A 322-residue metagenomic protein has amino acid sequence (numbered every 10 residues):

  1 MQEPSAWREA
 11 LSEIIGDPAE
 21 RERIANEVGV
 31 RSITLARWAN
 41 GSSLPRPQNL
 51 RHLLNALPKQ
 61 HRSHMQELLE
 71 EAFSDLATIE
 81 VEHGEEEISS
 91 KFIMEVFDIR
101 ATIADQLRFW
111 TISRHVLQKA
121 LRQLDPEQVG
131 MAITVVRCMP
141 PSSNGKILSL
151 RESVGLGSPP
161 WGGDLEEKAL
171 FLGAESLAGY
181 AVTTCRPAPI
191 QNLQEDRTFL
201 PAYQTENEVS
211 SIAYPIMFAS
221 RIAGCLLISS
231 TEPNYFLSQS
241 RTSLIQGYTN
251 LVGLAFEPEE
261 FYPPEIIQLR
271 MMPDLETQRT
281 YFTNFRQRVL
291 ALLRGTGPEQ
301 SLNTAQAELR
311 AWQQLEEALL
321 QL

Functional and structural regions predicted by a protein language model:
M1-E27: A short, Lys/Arg-rich alpha-helix, primarily the initiator
G29-P45: Recognition helix of helix-turn-helix/homeodomain-like DNA-binding domains that insert into the DNA major groove
P47-E67: DNA major-groove recognition helix of helix-turn-helix/homeodomain DNA-binding modules
I88, E257-L322: Signal-transducing coiled-coil/dimerization helices and immediately adjacent hinge/linker segments that couple sensory
R137-F199: Regulatory sensory and allosteric helical modules in signal-transduction proteins and certain transcription factors
A174, F199-A223: Helix-to-coil/beta transition segments that act as allosteric "coupling" elements at the rims of sensory or catalytic
S230-I245, E259, P263: Regulatory loop-to-helix N-cap segments in sensory/regulatory domains that couple ligand/signal detection
I245-G253: Allosteric cytosolic regulatory segments
